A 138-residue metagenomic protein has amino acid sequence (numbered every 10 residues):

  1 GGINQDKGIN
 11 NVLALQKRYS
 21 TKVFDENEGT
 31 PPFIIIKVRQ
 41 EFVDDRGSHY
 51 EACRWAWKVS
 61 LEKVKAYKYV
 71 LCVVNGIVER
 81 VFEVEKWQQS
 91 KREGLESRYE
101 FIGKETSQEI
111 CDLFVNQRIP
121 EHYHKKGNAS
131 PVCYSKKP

Functional and structural regions predicted by a protein language model:
G1-E26: Structure-specific nucleic-acid interaction/processing domains
P32-P138: Structured alpha/beta reader/binder surfaces that contact nucleic acids or chromatin modification marks
